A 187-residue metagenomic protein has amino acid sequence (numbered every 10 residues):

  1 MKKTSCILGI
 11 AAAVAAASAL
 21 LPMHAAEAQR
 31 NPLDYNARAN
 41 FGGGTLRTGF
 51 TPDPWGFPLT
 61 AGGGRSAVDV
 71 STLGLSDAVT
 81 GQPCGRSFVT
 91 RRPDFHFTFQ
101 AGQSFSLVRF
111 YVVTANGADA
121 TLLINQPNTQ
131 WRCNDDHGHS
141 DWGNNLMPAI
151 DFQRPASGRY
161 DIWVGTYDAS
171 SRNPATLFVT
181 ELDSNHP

Functional and structural regions predicted by a protein language model:
M1-A11: Bacterial N-terminal signal peptides that target proteins for export
A16-A25: C-terminal segment of classical bacterial N-terminal signal peptides
R30-A78: Predominantly extracellular/luminal regions of secreted and cell-surface proteins, especially disulfide-bonded
P32, R38, D168-P187: Intrinsically disordered, low-complexity, charge-dense segments enriched in Lys/Arg and Glu/Asp interspersed
L75-R109: Non-catalytic, beta-strand-enriched accessory regions in extracellular/secretory proteins and membrane protein
R92-D94, G117, S157: Extracytoplasmic
H96-A115, L122-L123, Y160-V164: Hydrophobic beta-strand segments within beta-rich accessory/binding domains
L123-F178: Noncatalytic accessory or regulatory domains flanking protease catalytic cores in secreted, cell-surface, and selected
